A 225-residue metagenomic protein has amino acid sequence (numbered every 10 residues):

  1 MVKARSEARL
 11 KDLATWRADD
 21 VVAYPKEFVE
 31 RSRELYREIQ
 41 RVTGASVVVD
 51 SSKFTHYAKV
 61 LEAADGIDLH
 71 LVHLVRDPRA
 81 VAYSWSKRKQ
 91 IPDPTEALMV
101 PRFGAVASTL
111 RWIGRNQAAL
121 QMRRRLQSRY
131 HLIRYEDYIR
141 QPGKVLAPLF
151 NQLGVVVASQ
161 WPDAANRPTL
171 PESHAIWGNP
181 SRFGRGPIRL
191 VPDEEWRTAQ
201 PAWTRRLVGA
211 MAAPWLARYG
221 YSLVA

Functional and structural regions predicted by a protein language model:
M1-V48, P92-L98, R189-L190: PAPS-dependent sulfation machinery
E38-V42, R115-Y130, T204-L207, M211 (+1 more regions): A structural motif corresponding to the C-terminal end of an alpha-helix and its immediate exit/capping segment
V47-D50, L132-R134: Short catalytic-loop micro-motif centered on adjacent basic/acidic residues
D50-K53, L61-K87: Conserved phosphate-donor/acceptor-positioning beta-strand/loop module used by diverse small-molecule
T55-K59, P142: Short, well-ordered alpha-helical microsegments
V72-H73, V81-W112: A glycine- and Lys/Arg-enriched "phosphate-lid" helix/loop adjacent to the NTP-binding pocket of small-molecule kinases
P78, M122-A199: The conserved 3'-phosphoadenosine-5'-phosphosulfate
R197-A225: C-terminal accessory extensions appended to soluble enzyme cores
